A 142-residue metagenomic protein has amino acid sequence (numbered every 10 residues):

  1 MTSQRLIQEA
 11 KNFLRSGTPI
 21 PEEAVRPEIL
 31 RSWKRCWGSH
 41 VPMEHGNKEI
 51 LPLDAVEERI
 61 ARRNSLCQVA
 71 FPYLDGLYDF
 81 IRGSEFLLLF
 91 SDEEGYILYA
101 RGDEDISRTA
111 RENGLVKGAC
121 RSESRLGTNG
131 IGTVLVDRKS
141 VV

Functional and structural regions predicted by a protein language model:
M1-S122, T133: Intrinsically disordered, low-complexity terminal regulatory regions
G127-V134: Mobile, glycine-rich extracellular loop/lid and propeptide segments that shape or gate substrate/ligand access
V141: Conserved small/polar residues in nucleotide/adenosyl-binding loops
